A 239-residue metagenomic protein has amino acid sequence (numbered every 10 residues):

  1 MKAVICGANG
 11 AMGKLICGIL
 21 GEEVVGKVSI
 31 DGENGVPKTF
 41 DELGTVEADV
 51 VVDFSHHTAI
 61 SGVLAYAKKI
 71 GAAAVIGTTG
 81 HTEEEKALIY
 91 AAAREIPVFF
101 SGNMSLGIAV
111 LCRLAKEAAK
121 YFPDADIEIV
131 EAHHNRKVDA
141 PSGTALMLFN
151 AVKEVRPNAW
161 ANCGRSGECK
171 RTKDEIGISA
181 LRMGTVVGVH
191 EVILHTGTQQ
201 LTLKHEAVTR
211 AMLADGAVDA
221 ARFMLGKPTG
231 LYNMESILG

Functional and structural regions predicted by a protein language model:
I5-L43, P123-G239: C-terminal substrate-binding/catalytic lobe of Rossmann-fold NAD(P)-dependent oxidoreductases
I30-E33, T79-T82, M104: Short, acidic/turn-prone active-site loops that include or flank metal/cofactor- and phosphate-binding residues
E33-V46, V50-S61: Glycine-rich, highly charged phosphate/nucleotide-binding loops
V51-K69, G80-E85: Beta-loop-alpha module in the N-terminal Rossmann-like domain of NAD(P)-dependent dehydrogenases, especially those
L64-A65, T78-V98, A109, K116-E117: Rossmann-fold NAD(P)-binding glycine/threonine-rich loop
A73, L88-S105, A119-I127: Rossmann-fold dehydrogenase core element
V110-F122, A140: Rossmann-like NAD(P)H-binding beta-loop-alpha module
